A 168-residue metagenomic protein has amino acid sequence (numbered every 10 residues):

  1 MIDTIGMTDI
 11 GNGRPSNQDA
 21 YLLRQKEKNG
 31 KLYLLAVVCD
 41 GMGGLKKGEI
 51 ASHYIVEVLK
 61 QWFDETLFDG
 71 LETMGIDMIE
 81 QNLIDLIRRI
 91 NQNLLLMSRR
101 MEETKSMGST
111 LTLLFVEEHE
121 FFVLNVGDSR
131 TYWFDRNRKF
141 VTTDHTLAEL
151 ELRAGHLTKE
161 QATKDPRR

Functional and structural regions predicted by a protein language model:
M1-R168: PP2C/PPM-type serine/threonine phosphatase catalytic domain
